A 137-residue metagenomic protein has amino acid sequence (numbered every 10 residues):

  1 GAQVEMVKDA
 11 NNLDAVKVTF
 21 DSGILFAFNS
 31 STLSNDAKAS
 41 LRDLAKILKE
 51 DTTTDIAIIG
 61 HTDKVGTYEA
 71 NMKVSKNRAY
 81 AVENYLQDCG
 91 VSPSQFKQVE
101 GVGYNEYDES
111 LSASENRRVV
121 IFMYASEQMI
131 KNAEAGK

Functional and structural regions predicted by a protein language model:
G1-A15: N-terminal targeting leaders that direct proteins to extracytoplasmic destinations
Q3-V4, L25-G60, Q87, I121 (+1 more regions): Periplasmic peptidoglycan-binding/anchoring modules of Gram-negative envelope and division proteins
V7-D9, L48, N71-K73: Short acidic/polar alpha-helix capping motifs at helix-coil junctions
N12-V16, F20-S22, N29, T52-T54 (+2 more regions): Envelope-exposed proteins and targeting segments
G23-L25, T32, K73, E106: Residue-level preference for alpha-helix termini and adjacent loops
H61-K137: Periplasmic OmpA-like peptidoglycan-binding domain that tethers envelope proteins to the cell wall
